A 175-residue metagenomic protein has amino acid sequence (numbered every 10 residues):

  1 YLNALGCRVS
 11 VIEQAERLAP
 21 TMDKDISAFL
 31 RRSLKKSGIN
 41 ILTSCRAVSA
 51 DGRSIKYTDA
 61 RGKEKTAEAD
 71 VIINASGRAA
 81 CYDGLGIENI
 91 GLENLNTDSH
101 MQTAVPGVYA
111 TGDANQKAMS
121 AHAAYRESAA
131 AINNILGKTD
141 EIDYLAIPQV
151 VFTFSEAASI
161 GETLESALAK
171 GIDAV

Functional and structural regions predicted by a protein language model:
Y1-D51, K56-Y57, K63, S120-Y125 (+1 more regions): Rossmann-like dinucleotide-binding cores of NAD(P)H-dependent redox enzymes
L5-R8, S37, E68-A69, V105-P106 (+1 more regions): Short coil/turn connectors at secondary-structure junctions
N40-L42, Y109, V175: General small-molecule cofactor/ligand-binding pocket signal
A47-A50, L85-L92, L168: Alpha-helix C-terminal capping segments
D51, D59-R61, I90, D98-S99: Acidic/polar residues in short coil/turn loops that connect beta-strands within repeat-based beta-sheet scaffolds
D51-S54, N94, I172: Short glycine/proline-enriched coil/turn segments at helix->beta-strand junctions
T66-L136: FAD-site-proximal beta/loop scaffold in flavoenzymes
L168-V175: Cytosolic Rossmann-like ligand/nucleotide-binding regulatory domains
